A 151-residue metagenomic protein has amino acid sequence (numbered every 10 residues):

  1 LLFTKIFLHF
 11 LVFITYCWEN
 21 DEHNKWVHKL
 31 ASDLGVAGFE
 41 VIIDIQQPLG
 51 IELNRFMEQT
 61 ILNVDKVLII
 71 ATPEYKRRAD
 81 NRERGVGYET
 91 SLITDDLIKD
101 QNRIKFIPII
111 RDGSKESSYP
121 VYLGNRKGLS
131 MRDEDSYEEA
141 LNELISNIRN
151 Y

Functional and structural regions predicted by a protein language model:
L1-P73, T94, K99-R103, E139-N150: Conserved N-terminal substructure of TIR/SEFIR domains
N20, N54, A79, E83-V86 (+1 more regions): Flexible, glycine- and charge-enriched loops at secondary-structure boundaries
E22, K76-A79, K115-P120: Short catalytic/ligand-binding loop motif for oxyanion handling, primarily in non-cytosolic enzymes, centered on
V27-L30, F56-E58, N81-G85, V121-N125: Short, glycine/charged-enriched secondary-structure capping and boundary segments
L68, K105-I109, K127-L129: Hydrophobic/aromatic beta-strand patches that form the interior of the parallel beta-sheet core in alpha/beta enzyme
P73-E74, I109-K115: Short beta-alpha junction loops
R78-I98: A short, gly/pro- and small-residue-rich
S117-E134: Short, electropositive alpha-helical surface patch
